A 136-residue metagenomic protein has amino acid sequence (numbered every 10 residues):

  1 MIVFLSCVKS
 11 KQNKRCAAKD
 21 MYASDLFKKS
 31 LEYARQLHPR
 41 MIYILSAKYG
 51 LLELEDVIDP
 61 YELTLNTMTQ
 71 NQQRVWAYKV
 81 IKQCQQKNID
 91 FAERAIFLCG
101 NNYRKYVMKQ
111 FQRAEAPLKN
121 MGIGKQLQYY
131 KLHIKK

Functional and structural regions predicted by a protein language model:
M1-K136: Peripheral peptide segments
